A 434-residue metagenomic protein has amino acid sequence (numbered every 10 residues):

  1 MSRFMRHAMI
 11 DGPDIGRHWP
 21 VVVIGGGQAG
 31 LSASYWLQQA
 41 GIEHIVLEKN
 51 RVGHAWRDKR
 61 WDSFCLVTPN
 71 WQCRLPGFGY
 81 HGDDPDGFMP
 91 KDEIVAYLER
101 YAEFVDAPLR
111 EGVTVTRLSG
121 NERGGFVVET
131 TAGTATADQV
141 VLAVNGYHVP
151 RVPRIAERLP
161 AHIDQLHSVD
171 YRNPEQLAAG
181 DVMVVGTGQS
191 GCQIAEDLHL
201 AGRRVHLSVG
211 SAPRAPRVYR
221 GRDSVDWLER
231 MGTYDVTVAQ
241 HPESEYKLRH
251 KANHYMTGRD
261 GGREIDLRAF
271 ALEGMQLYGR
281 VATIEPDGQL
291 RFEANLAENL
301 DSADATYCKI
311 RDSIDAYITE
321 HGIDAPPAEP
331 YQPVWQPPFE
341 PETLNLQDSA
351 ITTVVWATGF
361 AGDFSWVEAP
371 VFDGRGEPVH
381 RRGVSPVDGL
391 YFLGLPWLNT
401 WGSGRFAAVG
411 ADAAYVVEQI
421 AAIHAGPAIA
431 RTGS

Functional and structural regions predicted by a protein language model:
S2-G26, S32-D58, M89-S434: Flavin (primarily FAD) cofactor-binding/catalytic cores of flavoenzymes
R51-G77, F270: Redox-cofactor-proximal catalytic regions of oxidoreductases
P76-D83, L393-N399: Short glycine/proline-rich turn/loop motifs
